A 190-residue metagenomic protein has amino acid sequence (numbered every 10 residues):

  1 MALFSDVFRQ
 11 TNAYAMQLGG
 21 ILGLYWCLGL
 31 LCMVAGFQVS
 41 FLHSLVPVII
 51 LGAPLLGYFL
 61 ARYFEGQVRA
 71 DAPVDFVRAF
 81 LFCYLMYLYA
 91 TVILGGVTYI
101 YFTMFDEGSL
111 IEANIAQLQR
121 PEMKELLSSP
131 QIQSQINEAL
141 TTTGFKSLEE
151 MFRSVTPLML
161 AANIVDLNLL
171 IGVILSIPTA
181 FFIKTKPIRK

Functional and structural regions predicted by a protein language model:
M1-A70: Transmembrane alpha-helical insertion/packing segments
I21, Y25-G29, A53, A90-T98 (+3 more regions): Alpha-helical transmembrane segments of multipass membrane proteins
M33-F37, T98, F102-D106, I183-P187: Short helix-capping/hinge motifs at transmembrane helix termini and TM-loop junctions
Q67-L88: Alpha-helical transmembrane segments with an aromatic anchor "belt"
G96-Q135: Functional transmembrane-helix hotspots
T141-L170: Individual transmembrane alpha-helix segments
L175-K190: Juxtamembrane interface at the cytosolic side of transmembrane helices
